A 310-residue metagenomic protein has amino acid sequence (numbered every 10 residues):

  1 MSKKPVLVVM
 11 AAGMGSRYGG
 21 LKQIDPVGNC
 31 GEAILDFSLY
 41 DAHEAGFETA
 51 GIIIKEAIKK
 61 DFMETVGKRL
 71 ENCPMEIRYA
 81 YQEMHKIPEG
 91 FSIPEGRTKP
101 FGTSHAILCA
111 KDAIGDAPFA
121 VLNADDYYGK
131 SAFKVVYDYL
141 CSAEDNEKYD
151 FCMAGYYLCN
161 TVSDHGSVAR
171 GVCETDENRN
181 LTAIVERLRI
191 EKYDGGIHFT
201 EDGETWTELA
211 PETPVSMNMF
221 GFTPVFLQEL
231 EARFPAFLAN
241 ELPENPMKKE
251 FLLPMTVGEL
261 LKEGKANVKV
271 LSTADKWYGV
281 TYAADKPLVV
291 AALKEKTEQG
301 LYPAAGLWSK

Functional and structural regions predicted by a protein language model:
S2-K68, M75, Q82: N-terminal glycine-rich phosphate-binding loop and ensuing alpha1 helix
T65-H85, A143-Y149, C159-N160: A glycine-rich helix N-cap at a beta->alpha junction
I77-I107: Active-site-proximal specificity loops/subdomain of glycosyltransferases
P88-P100, G166-G171, A284-L288: Short, surface-exposed amphipathic charged segments that create phosphate/polyanion-binding patches used for binding
F119-A120: Short aromatic/hydrophobic "clamp" motif used to bind/position activated sugar donors
A124-Y127: The conserved acidic donor/metal-binding loop of glycosyltransferases
K130-M217: Conserved core of the sugar-phosphate nucleotidyltransferase
T175-E177, I184-K310: Conserved alpha/beta core of the MobA/IspD/sugar-nucleotide pyrophosphorylase nucleotidyltransferase superfamily
